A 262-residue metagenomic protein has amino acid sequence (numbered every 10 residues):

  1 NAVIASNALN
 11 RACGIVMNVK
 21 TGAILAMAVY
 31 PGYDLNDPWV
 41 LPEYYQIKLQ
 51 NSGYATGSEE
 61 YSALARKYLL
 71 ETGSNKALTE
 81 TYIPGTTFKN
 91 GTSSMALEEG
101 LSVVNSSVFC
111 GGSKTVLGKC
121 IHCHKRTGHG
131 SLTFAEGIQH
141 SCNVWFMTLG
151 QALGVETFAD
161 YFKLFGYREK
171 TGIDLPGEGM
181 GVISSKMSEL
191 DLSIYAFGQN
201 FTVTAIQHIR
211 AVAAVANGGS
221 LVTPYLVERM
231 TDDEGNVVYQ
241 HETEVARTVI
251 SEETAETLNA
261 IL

Functional and structural regions predicted by a protein language model:
N1-A12, K20: Conserved, well-ordered alpha-helix/loop/beta-strand core segments that scaffold catalytic motifs
G14, N18-T86, G91-L262: Beta-lactam-recognizing serine transpeptidase/beta-lactamase-like catalytic domain environment
